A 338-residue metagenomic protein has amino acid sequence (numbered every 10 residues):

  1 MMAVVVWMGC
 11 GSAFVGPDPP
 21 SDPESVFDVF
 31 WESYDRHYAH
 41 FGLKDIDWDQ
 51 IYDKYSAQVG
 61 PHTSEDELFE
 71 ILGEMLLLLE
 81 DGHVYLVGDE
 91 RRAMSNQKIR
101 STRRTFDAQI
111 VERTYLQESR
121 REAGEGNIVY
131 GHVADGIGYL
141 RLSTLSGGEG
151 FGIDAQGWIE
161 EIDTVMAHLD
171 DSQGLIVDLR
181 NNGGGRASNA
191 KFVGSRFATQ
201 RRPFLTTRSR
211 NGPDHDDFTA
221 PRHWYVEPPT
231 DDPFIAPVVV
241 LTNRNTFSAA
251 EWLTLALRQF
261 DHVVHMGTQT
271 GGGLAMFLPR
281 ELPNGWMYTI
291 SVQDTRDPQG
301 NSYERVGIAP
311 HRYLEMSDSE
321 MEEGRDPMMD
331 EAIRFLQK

Functional and structural regions predicted by a protein language model:
M1-M8: Sec-dependent bacterial lipoprotein signal peptides
V4, L169-D171, D232: Alpha-helix termination/capping residues and helix-transition junctions
G9-R210, D214-T219, L278-E281, Q337: Flexible, low-complexity junctional segments that flank or bridge functional domains
L140, I176-D178, L257, G300 (+1 more regions): Conserved PDZ fold ligand-binding element
S188-G324: Conserved acidic, small-residue-rich alpha-beta core segments centered on
R325-M329: Solvent-exposed alpha-helical segments and adjacent loops that form catalytic or protein-interaction surfaces
E331-K338: C-terminal alpha-helix
